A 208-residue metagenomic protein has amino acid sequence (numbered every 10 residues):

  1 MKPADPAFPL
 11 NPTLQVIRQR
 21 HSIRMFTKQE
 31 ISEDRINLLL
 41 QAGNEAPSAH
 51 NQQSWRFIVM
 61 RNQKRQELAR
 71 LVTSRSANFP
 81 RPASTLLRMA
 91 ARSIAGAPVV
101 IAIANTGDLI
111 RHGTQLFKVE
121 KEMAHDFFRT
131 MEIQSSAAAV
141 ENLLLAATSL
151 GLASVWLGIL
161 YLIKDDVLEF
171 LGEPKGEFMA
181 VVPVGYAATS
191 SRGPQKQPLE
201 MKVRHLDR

Functional and structural regions predicted by a protein language model:
M1-P9, Q15-V16, E177-R208: C-terminal helix-cap and adjacent tail motif
P12-Q29: Generic N-terminal amphipathic, Lys/Arg-enriched alpha-helix
E30-D34: A short beta-loop-alpha structural element at the N-terminal edge of CoA-dependent acyl/N-acetyltransferase catalytic
I36-Q41: Short amphipathic alpha-helical segments
A42-G43, I101, G107, F117-E169: Small-aliphatic-rich amphipathic alpha-helix that forms the alpha element of a beta-alpha
N44-N51: Glycine-rich phosphate/pyrophosphate-binding beta-alpha loops
N51-S54, A95-A97, K175-F178: Short, basic and Ser/Thr-rich N-terminal targeting/leader segments
I58-S135: Glycine/small-residue-rich phosphate/adenosyl-binding loop
